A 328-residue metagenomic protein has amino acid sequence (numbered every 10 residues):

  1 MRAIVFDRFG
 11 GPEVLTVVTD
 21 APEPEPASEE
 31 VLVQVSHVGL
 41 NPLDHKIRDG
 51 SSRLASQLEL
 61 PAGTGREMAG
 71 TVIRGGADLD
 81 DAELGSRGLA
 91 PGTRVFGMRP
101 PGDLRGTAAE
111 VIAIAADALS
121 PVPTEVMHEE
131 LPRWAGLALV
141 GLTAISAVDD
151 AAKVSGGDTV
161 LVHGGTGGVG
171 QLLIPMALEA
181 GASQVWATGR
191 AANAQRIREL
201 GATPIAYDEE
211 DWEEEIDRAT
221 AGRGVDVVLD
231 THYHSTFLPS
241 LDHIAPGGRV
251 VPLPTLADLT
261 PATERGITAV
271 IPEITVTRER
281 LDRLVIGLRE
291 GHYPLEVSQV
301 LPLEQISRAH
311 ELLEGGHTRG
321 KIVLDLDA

Functional and structural regions predicted by a protein language model:
M1, L281-A328: C-terminal hydrophobic helical "lid"/dimerization subdomain of Rossmann-like NAD(P)H-dependent oxidoreductases
P22-G39, S52-P101: Glycine-rich beta-strand-centered segment in the early N-terminal region that forms part of a ligand/cofactor-binding
G39-L40, L79, R99-V111, A192 (+1 more regions): Short, charged beta-turn/beta-strand-edge "cap" motif at the junction between a beta-strand and an adjacent loop
E83-L84, R94-G164: NAD(P)H dinucleotide-binding glycine-rich loop of Rossmann-like/cofactor-binding domains, especially the beta1-alpha1
F96, V228-L229, V251: N-terminal Rossmann-like NAD(P) cofactor-binding module of classical short-chain dehydrogenase/reductase
L104, H234-P294, D325-A328: Glycine-rich phosphate-binding loop and adjacent beta-alpha segment of Rossmann(oid) nucleotide-cofactor-binding
W134-E209: Mid-domain Rossmann-like dinucleotide-binding core that forms the NAD(H)/NADP(H) cofactor-binding site
D211-R223: Short amphipathic alpha-helix with an adjacent loop that forms part of the alpha/beta core around
